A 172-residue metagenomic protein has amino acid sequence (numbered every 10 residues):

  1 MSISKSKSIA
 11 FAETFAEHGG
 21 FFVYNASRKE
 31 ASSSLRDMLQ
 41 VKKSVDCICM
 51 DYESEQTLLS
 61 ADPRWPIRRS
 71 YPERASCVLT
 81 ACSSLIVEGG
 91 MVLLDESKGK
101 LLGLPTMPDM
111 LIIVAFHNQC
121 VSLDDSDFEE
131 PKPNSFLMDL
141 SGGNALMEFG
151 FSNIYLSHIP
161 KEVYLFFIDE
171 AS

Functional and structural regions predicted by a protein language model:
M1-S172: The feature marks the mature, well-folded catalytic cores of soluble enzymes
